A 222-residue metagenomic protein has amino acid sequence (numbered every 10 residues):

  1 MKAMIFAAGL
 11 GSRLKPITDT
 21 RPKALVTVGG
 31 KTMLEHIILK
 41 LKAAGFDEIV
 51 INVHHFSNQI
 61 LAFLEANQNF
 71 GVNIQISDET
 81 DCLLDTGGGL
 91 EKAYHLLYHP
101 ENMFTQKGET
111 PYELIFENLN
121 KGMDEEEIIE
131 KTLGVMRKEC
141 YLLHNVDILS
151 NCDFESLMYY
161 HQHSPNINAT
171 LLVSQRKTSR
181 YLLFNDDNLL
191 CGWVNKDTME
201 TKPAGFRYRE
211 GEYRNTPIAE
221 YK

Functional and structural regions predicted by a protein language model:
M1-I5, R13, T27, K31-N145 (+2 more regions): Conserved N-terminal catalytic core of the sugar/cofactor nucleotidyltransferase
A7, H144, L172-S174: Short beta-strand segments
L10, R21, F56, T80 (+1 more regions): A generic "binding-loop/recognition-motif" signal
L14, L25, L84, L182 (+1 more regions): Short clusters of hydrophobic/aromatic residues that line enzyme substrate/ligand-binding pockets
P16-D19: Conserved catalytic-core motifs of eukaryotic protein kinase domains, centered on the activation segment
A24, N73-Q75, N168, L189: Conserved beta-strand segments of alpha/beta enzyme cores
N102, Q106, T110-E139, L149-K222: Conserved core of the sugar-phosphate nucleotidyltransferase
